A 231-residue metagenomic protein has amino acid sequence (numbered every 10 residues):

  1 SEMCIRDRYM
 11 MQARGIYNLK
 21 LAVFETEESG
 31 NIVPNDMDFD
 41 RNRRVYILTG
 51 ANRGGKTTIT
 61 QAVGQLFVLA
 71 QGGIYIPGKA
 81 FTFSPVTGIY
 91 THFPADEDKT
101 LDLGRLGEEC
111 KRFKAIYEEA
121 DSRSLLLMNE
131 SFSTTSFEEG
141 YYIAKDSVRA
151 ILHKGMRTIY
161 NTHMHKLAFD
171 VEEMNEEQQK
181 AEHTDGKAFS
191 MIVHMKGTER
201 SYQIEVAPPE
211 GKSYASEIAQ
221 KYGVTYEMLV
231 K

Functional and structural regions predicted by a protein language model:
R6-K231: ATPase nucleotide-binding head domains, primarily ABC-like/P-loop NTPase cores
